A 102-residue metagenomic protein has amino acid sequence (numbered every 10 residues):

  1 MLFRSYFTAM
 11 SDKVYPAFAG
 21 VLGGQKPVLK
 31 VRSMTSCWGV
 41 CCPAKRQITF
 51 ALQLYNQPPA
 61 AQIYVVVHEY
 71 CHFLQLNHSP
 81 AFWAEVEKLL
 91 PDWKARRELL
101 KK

Functional and structural regions predicted by a protein language model:
M1-Y64, F73-K102: Active-site-proximal or metal-binding-adjacent scaffold patches in catalytic folds
E69: Walker B catalytic acidic pair
